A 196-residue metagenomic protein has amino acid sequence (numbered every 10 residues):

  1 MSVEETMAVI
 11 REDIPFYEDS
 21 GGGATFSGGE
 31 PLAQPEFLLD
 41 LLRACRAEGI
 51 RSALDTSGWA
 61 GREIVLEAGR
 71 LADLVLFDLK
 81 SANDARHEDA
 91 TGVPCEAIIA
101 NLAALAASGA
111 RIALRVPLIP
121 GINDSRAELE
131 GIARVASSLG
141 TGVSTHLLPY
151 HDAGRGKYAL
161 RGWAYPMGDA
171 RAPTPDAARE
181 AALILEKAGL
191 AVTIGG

Functional and structural regions predicted by a protein language model:
M1, L71, L79-S81, P166-P173: Short, exposed beta-strand "edge-strand" segments with a Pro/Gly-rich flavor and a Y/T-containing core
V3, M7, L129-A133, A178 (+2 more regions): Short, amphipathic alpha-helical "lid/cap" segments that border enzyme active or binding sites
E5-L160: Conserved AdoMet/S-adenosylmethionine-binding subsite of the radical SAM
R111-I112, D176-G196: C-terminal accessory region of radical SAM enzymes
R134-S137, V143, A159-I184: A structural motif corresponding to the C-terminal lobe/cap of the Radical SAM core domain
